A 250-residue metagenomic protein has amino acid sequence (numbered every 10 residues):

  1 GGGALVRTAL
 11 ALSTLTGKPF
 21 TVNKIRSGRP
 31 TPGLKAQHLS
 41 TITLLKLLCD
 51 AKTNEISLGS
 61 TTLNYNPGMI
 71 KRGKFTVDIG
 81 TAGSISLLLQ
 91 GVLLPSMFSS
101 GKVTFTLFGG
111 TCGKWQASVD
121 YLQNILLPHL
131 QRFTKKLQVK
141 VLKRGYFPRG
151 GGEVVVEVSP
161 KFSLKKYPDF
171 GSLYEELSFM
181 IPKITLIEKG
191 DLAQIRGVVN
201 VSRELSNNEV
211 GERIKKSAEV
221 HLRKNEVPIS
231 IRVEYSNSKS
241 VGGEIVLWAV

Functional and structural regions predicted by a protein language model:
G1-S13: N-terminal basic/disordered segments at the start of proteins
T16-G33, G101-L107, Q138: Glycine-rich phosphate/pyrophosphate-binding loops and their adjacent beta-strand/loop elements at enzyme active sites
R26-T31, M69, G109-G113, K143-G145: Acidic, glycine-rich active-site loops and adjacent beta-strand->loop/helix elements that engage anionic groups
H38-Q138, V155: A generic, well-ordered mixed alpha/beta core segment in the N-terminal half of proteins
K52-I56, K102-V103, K136-R144, H221-K239: Flexible, glycine/charged-enriched surface loops at secondary-structure junctions
N66, I70-R72, D78-A82, F98 (+3 more regions): Phosphate/diphosphate-binding glycine-rich loops and adjacent basic-rich segments that engage nucleotide
K114-A117, K140-V156, R232-G243: Beta-rich nucleic-acid/ligand-interaction surfaces
N207-V250: C-terminal accessory domains and tails appended to enzymatic cores
